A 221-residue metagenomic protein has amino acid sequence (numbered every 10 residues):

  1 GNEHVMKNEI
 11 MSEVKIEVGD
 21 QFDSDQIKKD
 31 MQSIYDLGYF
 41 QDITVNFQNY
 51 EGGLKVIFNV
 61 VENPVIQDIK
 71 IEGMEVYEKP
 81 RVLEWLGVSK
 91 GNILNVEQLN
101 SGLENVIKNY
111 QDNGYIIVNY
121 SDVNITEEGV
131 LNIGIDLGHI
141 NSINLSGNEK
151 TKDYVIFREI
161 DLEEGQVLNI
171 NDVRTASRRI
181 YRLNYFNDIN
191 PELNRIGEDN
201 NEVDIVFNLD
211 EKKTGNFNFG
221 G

Functional and structural regions predicted by a protein language model:
G1-G221: Periplasmic polypeptide-binding modules associated with outer-membrane biogenesis and secretion
